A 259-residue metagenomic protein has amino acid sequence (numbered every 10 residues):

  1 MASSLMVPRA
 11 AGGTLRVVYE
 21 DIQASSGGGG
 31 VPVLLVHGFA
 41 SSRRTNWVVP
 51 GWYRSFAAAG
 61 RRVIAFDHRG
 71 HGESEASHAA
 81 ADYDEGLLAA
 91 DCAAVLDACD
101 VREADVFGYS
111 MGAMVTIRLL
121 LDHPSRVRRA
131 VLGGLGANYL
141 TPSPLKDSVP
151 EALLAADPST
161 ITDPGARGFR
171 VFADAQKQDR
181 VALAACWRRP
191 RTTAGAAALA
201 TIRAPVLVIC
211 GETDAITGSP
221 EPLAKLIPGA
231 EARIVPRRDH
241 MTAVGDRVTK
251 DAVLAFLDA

Functional and structural regions predicted by a protein language model:
M1-V17: N-terminal cap/lid segment of alpha/beta-hydrolase-fold proteins
L15-E75: Conserved HGGG/HGGXW glycine-rich cap/lid loop of the alpha/beta-hydrolase fold
G86-A104: Conserved acidic catalytic loop of the alpha/beta-hydrolase fold
M114-D157: Flexible "cap/lid" loop of the alpha/beta hydrolase fold
R170-G195: Hydrophobic, aromatic-rich cap/lid helix
I202, V208-C210: Short beta-strand/loop motif that positions the catalytic acidic residue of the alpha/beta-hydrolase fold
A215-P220: Conserved alpha/beta-hydrolase "acid-adjacent" motif
R238-K250: Catalytic histidine-centered segment of alpha/beta-hydrolase-like enzymes
